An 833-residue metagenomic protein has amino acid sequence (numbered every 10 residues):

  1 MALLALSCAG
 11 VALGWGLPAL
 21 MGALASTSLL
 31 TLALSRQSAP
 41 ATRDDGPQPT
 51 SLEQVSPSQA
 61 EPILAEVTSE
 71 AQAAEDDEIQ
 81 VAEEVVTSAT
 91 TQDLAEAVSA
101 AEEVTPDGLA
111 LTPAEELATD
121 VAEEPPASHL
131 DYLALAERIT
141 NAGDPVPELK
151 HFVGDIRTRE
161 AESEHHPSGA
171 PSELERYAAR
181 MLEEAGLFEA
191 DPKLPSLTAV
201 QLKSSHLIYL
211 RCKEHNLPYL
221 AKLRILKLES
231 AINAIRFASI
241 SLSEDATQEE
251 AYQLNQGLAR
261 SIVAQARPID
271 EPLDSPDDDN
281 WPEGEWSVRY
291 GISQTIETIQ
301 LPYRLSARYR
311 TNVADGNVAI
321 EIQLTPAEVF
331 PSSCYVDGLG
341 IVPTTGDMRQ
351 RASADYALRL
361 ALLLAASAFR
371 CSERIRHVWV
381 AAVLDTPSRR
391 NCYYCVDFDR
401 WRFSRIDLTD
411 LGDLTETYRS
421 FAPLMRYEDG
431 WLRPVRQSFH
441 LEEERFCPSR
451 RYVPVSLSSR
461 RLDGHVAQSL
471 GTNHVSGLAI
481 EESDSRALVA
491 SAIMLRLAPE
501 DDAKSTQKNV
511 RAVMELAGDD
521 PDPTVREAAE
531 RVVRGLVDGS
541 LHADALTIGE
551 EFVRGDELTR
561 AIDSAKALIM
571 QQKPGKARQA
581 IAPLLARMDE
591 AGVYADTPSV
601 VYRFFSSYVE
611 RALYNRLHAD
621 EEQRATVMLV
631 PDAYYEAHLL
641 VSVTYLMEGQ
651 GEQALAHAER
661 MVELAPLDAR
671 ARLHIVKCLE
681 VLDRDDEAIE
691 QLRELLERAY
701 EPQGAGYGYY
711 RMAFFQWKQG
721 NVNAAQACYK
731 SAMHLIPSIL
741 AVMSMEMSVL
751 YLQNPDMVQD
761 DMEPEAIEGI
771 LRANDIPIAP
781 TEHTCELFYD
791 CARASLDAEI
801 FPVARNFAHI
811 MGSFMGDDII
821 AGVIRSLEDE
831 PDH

Functional and structural regions predicted by a protein language model:
A12-G22, S26, L30-E70, E75-P499 (+2 more regions): Long, charge-dense low-complexity segments
A101, T105-G108, T112, L130-A136 (+10 more regions): Boundary/linker segments of alpha-helical solenoid repeat arrays
D522, V533-D544, E551, F605-A625 (+4 more regions): Alpha-helical linker/edge segments of TPR/alpha-solenoid repeat scaffolds and analogous pre-/post-domain helices
E527-V532, D544, D556-T559, D563 (+7 more regions): "A position-specific structural signal for the A-helix of alpha-solenoid helical repeats
L585-A586, E694-E697, V722-A741, M747-P755 (+2 more regions): TPR/TPR-like (Sel1-like) alpha-helical repeat modules
